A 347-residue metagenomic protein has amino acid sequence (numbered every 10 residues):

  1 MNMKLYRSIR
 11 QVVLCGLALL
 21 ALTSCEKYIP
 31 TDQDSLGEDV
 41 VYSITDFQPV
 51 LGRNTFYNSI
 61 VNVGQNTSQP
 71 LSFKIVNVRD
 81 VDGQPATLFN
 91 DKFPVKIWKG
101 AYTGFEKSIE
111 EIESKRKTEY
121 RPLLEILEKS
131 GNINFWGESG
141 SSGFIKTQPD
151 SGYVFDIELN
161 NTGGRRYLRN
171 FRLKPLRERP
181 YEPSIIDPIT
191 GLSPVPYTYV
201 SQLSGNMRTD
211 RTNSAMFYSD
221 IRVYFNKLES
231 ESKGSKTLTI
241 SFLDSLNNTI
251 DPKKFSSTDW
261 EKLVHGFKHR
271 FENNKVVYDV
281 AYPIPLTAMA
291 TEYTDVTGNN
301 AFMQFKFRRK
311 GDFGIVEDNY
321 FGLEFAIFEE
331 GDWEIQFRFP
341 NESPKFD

Functional and structural regions predicted by a protein language model:
N2-V13: Bacterial N-terminal signal peptides that target proteins for export
A21-S24: C-terminal motif of bacterial Sec signal peptides marking the signal peptidase cleavage site
E26-S130, P180-Y197, E330-W333, P340-D347: Acidic/polar, low-complexity intrinsically disordered N-terminal segments immediately downstream of a Sec signal
R121-T147, T287-D295, M303: Signal that preferentially marks extracellular ectodomain short beta-strand elements of beta-sandwich modules
Y153-G163: A short beta-strand micro-motif common to beta-rich folds, especially ectodomain repeats
G163-R169: Short, exposed coil/turn segments at beta-strand boundaries within extracellular/luminal domains
R172-E178: Short beta-strand edge segments in extracellular beta-sheet folds
I185-D347: Ser/Thr/Gly/Pro-rich, low-complexity flexible regions
